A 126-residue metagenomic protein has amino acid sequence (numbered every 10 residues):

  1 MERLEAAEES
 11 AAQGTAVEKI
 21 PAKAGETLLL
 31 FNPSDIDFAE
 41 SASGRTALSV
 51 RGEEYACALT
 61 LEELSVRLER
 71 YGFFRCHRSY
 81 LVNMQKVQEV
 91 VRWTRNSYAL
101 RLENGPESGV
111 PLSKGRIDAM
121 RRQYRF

Functional and structural regions predicted by a protein language model:
M1-F126: Basic, polyanion-interacting recognition surfaces, primarily in bacterial LytTR/OmpR-type DNA-binding effector domains
